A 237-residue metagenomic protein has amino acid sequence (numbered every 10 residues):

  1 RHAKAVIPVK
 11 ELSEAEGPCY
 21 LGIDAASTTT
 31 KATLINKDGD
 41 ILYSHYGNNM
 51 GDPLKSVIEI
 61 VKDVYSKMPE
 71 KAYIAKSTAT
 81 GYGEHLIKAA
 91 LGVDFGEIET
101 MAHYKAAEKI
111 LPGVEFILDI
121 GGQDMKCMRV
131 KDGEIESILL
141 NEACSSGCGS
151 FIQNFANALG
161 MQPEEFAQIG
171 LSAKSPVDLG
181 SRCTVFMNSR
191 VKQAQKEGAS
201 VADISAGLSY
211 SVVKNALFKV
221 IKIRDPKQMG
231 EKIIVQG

Functional and structural regions predicted by a protein language model:
R1-L12, F95-Y104: Charged, flexible boundary elements
K10-D40, V114-K131: Gly/Thr-rich phosphate-binding beta-strand-loop-beta motif of the actin/hexokinase/Hsp70
I23-D63, I138, E142-C144: Short glycine-rich, Thr/Ser-proximal phosphate-binding strand/loop in the N-terminal lobe of ATP-dependent enzymes
N49, M68-T100, R129, E136-S137: Short beta-strand-loop/turn "lid" adjacent to the catalytic site in phosphate-handling enzymes
N49-L54, D132-S175: Glycine-rich phosphate-binding loop plus the immediately following alpha-helix
V61-A75, A216-M229: Phosphate/pyrophosphate-binding loops at sites that engage ATP/ADP/AMP, CoA/4′-phosphopantetheine, polyphosphate
Y82-G83, S211, K227-G237: Glycine-rich phosphate-binding loops at beta-strand->alpha-helix junctions
S189-K219: Adenine-nucleotide phosphate-binding core of ATP-dependent small-molecule kinases
